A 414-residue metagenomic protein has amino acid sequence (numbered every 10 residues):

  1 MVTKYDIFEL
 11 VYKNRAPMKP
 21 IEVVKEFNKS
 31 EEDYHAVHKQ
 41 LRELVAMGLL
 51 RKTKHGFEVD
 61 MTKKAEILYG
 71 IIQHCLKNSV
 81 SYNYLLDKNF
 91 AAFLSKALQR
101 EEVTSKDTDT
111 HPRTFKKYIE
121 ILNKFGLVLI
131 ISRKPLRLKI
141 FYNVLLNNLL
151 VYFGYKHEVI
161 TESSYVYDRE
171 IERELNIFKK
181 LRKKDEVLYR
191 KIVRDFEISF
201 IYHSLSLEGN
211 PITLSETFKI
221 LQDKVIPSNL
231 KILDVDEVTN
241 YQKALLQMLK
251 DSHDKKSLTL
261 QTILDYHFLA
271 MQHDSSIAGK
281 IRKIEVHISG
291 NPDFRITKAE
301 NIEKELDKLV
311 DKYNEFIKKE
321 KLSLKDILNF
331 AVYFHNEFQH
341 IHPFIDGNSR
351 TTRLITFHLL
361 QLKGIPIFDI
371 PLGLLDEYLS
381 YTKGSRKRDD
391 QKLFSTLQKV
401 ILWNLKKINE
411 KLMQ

Functional and structural regions predicted by a protein language model:
M1-D346, R350-Q414: FIC/Doc superfamily catalytic core
